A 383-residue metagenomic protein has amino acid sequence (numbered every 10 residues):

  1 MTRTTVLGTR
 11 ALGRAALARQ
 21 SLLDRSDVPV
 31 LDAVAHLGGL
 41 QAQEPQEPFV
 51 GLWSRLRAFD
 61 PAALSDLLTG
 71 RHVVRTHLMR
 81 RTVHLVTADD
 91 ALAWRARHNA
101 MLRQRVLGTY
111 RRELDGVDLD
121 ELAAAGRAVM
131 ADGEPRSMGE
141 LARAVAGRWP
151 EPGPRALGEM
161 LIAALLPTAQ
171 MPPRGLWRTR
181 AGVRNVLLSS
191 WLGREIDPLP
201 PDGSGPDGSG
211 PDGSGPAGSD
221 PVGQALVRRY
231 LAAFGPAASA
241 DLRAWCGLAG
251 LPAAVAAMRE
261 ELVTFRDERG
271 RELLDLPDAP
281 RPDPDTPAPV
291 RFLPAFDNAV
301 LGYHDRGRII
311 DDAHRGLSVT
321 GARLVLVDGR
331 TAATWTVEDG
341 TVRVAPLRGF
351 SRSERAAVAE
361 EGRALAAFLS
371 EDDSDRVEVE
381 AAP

Functional and structural regions predicted by a protein language model:
M1-R306, D312-P383: Long, low-complexity intrinsically disordered regions
